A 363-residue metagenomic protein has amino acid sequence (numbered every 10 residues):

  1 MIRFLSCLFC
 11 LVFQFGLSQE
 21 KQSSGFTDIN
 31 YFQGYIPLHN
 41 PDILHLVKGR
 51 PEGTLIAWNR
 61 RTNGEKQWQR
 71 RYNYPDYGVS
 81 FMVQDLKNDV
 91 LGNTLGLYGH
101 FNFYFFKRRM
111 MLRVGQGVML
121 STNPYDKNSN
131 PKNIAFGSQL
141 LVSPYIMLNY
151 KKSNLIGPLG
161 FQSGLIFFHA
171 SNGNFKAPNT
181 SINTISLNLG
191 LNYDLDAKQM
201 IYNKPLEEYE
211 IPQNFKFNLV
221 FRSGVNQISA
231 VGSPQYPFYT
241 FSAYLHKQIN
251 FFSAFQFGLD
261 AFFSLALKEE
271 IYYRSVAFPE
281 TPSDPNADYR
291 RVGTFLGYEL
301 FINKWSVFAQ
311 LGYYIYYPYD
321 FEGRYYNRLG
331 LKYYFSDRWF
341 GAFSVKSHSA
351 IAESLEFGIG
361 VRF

Functional and structural regions predicted by a protein language model:
Q19-K66, I201-H246, R362: Short glycine/proline- and aromatic-enriched beta-strand/turn motifs that initiate or cap beta-hairpins
S23, K48-T54, N73, L91-L97 (+8 more regions): Residues that define the transmembrane beta-barrel architecture of outer-membrane proteins
G25-L44, E65-R71, L91, R108-L159 (+3 more regions): Outer-membrane beta-barrel translocator/channel fold
T27-Y31, Y77-V79, L112-Q116, I146-L148 (+9 more regions): Membrane-embedded beta-strand positions of outer-membrane beta-barrel proteins
Y31-P37, R60-T62, F81-K87, Q116-T122 (+8 more regions): Transmembrane beta-strands of outer-membrane beta-barrel pores
I56, N183-N203, A352-F363: Outer-membrane beta-barrel "beta-signal"
R60-T62, F103-F105, Y150-N154, L191-L195 (+5 more regions): Residue-level signature of outer-membrane beta-barrel architecture
E65-W68, R108-M110, N154-F161, A197-M200 (+3 more regions): Repeated loop/turn-to-beta-strand initiation elements of outer-membrane beta-barrel proteins
